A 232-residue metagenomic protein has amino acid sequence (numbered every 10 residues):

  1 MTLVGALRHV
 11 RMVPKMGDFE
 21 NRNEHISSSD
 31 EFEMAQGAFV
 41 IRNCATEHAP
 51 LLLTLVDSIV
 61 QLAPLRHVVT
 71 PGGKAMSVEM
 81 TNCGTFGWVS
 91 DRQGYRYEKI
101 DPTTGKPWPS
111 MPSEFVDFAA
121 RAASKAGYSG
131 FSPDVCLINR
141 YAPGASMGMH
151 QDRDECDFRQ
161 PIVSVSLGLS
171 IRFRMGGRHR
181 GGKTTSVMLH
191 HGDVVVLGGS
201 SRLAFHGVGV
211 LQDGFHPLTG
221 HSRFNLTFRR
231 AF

Functional and structural regions predicted by a protein language model:
T2-F232: Non-heme Fe(II) oxygenase metal-center motifs and adjacent flexible, charged/small-residue loops
